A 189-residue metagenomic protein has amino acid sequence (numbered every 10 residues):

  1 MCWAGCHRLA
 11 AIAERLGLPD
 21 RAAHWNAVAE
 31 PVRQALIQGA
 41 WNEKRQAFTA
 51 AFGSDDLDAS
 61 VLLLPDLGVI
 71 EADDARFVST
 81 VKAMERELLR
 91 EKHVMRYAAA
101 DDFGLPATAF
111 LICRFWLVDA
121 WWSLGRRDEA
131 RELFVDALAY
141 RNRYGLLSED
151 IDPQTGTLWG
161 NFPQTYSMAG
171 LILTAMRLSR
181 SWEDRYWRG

Functional and structural regions predicted by a protein language model:
R8-N26: Inter-helical turn/loop segments and adjacent helix faces that build the functional surface of alpha-helical bundle
I12-R15, R127, Y140, S181: Alpha-solenoid helical repeat scaffolds
D20-H24, V28, R76, E129: Alpha-helical positions within canonical tetratricopeptide repeat
E30-L111, E132-G189: Extended glycan-interaction surfaces of carbohydrate-active proteins
A107-R127: C-terminal substrate/ligand-recognition segments
